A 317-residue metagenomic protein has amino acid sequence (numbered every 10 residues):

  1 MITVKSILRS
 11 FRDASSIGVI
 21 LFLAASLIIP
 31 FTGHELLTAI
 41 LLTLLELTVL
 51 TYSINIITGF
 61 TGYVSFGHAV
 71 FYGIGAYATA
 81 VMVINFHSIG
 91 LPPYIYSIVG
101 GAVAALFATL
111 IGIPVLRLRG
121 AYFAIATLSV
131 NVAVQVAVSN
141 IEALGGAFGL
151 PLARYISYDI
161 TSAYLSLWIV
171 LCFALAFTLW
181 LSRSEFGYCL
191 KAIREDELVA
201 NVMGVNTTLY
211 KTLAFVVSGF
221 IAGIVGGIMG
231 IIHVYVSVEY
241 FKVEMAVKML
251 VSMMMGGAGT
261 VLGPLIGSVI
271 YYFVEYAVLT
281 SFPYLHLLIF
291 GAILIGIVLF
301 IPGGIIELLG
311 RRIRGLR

Functional and structural regions predicted by a protein language model:
I2-R317: Transmembrane alpha-helices and adjacent helix-loop boundaries
